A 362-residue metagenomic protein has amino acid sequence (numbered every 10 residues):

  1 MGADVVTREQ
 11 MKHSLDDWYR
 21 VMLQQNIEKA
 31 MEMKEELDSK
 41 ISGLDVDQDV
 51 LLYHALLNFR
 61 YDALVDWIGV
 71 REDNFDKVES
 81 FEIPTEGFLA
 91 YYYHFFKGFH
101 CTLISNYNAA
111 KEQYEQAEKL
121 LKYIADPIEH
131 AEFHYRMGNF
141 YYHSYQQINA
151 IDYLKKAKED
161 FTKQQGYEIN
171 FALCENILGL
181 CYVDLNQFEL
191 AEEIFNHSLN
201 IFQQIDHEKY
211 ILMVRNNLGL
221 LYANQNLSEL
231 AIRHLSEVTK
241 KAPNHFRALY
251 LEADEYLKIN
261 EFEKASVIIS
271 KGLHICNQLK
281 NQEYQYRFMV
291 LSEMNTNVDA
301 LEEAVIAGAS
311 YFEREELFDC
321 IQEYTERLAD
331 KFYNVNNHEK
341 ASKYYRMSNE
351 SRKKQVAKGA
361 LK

Functional and structural regions predicted by a protein language model:
M1-K97, I269, L273, F312-E315 (+1 more regions): Flexible inter-repeat linkers and adjacent short helices within tandem amphipathic alpha-helical repeat scaffolds
R8-E9, D49-L51, F88-A90, F95 (+6 more regions): Residue signature of alpha-solenoid helical repeat architecture, marking inter-repeat boundaries and helix-start
S14-Q24, A55-W67, Y91-N106, E132-Y145 (+5 more regions): Tandem amphipathic alpha-helical repeat scaffolds
D17, L230, S236-K362: Long, ordered, amphipathic alpha-helical scaffolds
M22-D38, L64-K77, S105-Q116, Q146-K156 (+4 more regions): Helix-turn-helix repeat elements of alpha-solenoid scaffolds
E35-S42, F75-I83, E115-D126, K155-G166 (+5 more regions): Amphipathic alpha-helical segments of tetratricopeptide repeats
F59-A157: Long, mid-chain structured domain cores
I151, K155-L220: Loop-centered beta-sheet repeat module
